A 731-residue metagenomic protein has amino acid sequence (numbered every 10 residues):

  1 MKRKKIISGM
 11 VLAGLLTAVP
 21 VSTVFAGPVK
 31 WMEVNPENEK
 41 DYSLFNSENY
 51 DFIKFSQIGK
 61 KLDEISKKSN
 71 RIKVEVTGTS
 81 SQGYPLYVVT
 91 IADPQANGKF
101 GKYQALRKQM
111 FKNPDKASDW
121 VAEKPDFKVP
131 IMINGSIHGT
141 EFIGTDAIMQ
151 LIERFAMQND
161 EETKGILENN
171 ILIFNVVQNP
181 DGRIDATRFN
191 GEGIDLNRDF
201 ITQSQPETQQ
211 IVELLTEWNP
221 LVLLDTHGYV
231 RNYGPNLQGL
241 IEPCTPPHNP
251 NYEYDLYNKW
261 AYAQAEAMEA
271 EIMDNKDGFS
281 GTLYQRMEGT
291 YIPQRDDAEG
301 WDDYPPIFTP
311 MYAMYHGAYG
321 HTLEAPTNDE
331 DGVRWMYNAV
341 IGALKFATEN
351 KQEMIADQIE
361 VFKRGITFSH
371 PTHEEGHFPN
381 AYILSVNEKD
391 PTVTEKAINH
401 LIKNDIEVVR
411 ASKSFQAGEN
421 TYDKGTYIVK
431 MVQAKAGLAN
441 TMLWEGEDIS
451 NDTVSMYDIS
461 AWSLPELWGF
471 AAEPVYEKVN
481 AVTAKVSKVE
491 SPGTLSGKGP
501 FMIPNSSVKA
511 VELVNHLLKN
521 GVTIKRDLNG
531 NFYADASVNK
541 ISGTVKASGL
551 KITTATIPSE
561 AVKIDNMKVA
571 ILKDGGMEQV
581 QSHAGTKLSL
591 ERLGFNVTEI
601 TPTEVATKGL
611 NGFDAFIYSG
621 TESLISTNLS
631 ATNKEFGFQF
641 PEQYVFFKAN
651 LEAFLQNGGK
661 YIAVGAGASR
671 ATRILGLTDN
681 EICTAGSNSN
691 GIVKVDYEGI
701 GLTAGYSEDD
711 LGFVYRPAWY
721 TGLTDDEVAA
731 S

Functional and structural regions predicted by a protein language model:
M1-M10: Bacterial N-terminal signal peptides that target proteins for export
V11-P20: Bacterial N-terminal signal peptides
V19-P28: Sec-dependent signal peptide cleavage junction
G27-I91, A96-F142, A156-M157, I166-E168 (+5 more regions): Intrinsic-disorder/low-complexity accessory segments
D126-P130, N134, G144-G193: Short helix-loop-beta-strand segments that form the rim/entrance of peptidase-like active sites
V177-I184, T226-Y233, G667-A668: Short, solvent-exposed turn/loop segments enriched in Gly/Ser/Thr/Pro and often Arg
D199-L215: Caspase-like (clan CD) cysteine peptidase catalytic core
L215, N219-Y229: Proline-aspartate-enriched helix->loop->beta-strand connector
